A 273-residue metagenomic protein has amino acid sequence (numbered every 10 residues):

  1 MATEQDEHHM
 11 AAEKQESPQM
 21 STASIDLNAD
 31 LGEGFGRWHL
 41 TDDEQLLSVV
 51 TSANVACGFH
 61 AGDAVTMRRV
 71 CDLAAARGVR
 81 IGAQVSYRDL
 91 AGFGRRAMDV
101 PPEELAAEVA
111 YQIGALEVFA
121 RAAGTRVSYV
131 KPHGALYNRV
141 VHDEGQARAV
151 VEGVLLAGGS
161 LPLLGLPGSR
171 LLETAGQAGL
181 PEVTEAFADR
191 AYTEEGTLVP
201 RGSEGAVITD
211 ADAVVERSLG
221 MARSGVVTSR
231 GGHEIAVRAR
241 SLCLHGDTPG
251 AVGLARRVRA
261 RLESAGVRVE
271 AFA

Functional and structural regions predicted by a protein language model:
D30, Q84, V130, L244: Conserved, mostly hydrophobic/aromatic
H39, D43, A53-H60, A91-A106 (+3 more regions): Glycine-rich tight-turn/loop motif centered on a GG-T
E44-S48, R69-G82, R121-G124: Acidic (Asp/Glu)-rich catalytic clusters
I81, V127, L161-L163, E182 (+1 more regions): Hydrophobic beta-strand scaffold residues
D89-P132: Glycine/small-residue-rich loop that forms an oxyanion/phosphate-binding "nest" at active or ligand-binding sites
D143-A149: Charged helix-capping and loop-helix junction motifs
G168-V226: Active-site rim beta-loop-alpha module in soluble metabolic enzymes
R201-A206, D210-A273: C-terminal alpha-helical cap/extension of soluble enzyme domains
